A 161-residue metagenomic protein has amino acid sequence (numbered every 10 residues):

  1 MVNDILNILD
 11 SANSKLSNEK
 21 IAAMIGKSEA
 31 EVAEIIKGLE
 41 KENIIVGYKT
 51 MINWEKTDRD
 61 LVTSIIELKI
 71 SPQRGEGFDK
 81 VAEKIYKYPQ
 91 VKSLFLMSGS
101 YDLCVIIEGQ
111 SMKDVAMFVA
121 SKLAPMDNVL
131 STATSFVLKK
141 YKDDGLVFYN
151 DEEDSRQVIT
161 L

Functional and structural regions predicted by a protein language model:
M1-L161: A compositional/biophysical signature of low hydrophobicity enriched in polar/charged and small residues
